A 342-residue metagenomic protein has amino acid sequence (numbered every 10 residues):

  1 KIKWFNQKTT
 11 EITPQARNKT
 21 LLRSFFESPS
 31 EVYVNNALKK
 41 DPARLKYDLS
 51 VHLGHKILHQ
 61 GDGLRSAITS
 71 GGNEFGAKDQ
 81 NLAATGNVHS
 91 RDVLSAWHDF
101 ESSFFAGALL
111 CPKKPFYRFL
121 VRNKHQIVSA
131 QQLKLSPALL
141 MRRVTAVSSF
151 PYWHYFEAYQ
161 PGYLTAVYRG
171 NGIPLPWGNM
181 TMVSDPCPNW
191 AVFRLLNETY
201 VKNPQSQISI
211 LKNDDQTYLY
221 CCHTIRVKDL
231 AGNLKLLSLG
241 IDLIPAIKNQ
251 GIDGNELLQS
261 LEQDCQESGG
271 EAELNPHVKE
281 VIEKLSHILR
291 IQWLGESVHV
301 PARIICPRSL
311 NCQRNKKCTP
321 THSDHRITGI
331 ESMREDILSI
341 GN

Functional and structural regions predicted by a protein language model:
K1-N342: Active-site hotspot residues in diverse enzymes, especially metal/ion-binding acidic/histidine motifs
